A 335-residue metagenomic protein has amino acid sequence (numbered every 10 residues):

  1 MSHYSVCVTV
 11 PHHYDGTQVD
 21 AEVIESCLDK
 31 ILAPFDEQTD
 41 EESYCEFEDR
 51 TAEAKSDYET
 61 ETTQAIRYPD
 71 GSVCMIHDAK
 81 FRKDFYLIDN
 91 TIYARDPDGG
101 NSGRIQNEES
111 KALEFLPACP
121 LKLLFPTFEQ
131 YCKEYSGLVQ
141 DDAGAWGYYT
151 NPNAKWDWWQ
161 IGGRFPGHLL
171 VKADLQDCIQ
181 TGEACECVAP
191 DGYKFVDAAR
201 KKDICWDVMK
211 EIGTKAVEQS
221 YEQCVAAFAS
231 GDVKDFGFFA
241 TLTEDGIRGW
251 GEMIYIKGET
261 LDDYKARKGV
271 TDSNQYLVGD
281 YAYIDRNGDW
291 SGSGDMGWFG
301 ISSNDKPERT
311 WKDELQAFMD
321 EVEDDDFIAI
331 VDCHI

Functional and structural regions predicted by a protein language model:
M1-A317, E321, I335: Acidic (Asp/Glu-rich) sequence patches and key acidic residues that form negatively charged surfaces used
D325-I335: C-terminal or internal capping secondary-structure element at the end of a domain, subdomain, or sheet
